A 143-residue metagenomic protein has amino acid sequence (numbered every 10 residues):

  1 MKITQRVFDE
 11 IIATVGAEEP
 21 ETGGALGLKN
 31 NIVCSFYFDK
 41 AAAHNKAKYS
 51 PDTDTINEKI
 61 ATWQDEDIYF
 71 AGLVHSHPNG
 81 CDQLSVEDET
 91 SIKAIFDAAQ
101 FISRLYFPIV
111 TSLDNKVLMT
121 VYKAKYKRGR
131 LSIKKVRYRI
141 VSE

Functional and structural regions predicted by a protein language model:
M1-F70, P78-E143: Conserved beta-strand-loop surface patch within small alpha/beta domains used for substrate/adaptor or ligand engagement
